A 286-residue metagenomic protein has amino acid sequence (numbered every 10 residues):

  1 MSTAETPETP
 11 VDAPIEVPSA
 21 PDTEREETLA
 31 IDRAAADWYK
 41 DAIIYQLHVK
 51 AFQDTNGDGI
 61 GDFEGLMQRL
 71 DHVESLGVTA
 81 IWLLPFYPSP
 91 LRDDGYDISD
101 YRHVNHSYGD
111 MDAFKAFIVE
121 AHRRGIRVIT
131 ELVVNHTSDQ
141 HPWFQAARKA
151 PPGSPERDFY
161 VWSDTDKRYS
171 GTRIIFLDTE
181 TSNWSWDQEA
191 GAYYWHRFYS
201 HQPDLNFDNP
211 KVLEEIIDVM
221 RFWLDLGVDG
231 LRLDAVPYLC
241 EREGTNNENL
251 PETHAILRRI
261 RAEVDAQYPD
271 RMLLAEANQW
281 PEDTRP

Functional and structural regions predicted by a protein language model:
S2-I217, D225, V236-R285: Acidic/aromatic-lined carbohydrate-recognition and catalytic surfaces of CAZymes acting on diverse glycans
W223-L233: Active-site regions of oxyanion-processing enzymes, predominantly non-cytosolic
